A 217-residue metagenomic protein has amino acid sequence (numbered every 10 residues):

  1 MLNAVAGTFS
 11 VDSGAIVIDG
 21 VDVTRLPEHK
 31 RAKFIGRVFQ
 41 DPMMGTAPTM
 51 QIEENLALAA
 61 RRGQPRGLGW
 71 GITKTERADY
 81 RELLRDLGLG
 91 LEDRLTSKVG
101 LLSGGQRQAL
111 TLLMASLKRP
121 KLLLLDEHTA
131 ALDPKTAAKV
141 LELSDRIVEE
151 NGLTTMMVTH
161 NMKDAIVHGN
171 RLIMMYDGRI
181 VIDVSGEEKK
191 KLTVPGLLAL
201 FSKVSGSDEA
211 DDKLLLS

Functional and structural regions predicted by a protein language model:
A6: Helix-to-loop junction immediately C-terminal to a conserved catalytic motif
G14-V21, V184: Conserved ABC transporter NBD signature motif
D22-G36, M44, R66-T73, K190-P195: ABC ATPase NBD coupling module
A115-S116: ABC ATPase C-loop
L123-D126: Catalytic Walker B motif of ABC-type/P-loop ATPase nucleotide-binding domains
A138-N151: Helical segment within the ABC ATPase nucleotide-binding domain
T159-H160: H-loop/switch region of ABC-family ATPase nucleotide-binding domains
R179-S205: Conserved beta-strand-loop-alpha-helix hinge in the C-terminal portion of ABC ATPase nucleotide-binding domains
